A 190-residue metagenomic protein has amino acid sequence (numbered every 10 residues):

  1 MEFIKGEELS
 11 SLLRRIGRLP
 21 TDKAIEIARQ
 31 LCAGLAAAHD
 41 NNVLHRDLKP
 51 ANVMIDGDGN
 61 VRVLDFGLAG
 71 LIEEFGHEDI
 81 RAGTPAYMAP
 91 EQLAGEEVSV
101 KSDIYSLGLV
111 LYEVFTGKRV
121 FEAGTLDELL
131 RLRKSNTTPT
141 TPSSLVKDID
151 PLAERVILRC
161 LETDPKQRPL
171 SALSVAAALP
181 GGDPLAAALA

Functional and structural regions predicted by a protein language model:
E2-E8: Conserved short submotifs of the Hanks-type protein kinase catalytic core that shape the nucleotide-binding pocket
L9-L19: AlphaC helix of the protein kinase catalytic domain
T21, R29, L35-A36, D40 (+2 more regions): C-terminal lobe helix-coil module of Hanks-type protein kinase domains
L44: Conserved catalytic-core element of eukaryotic-like protein kinases
L48: Hydrophobic HxD+1 residue recognition
V53-R62: Conserved protein kinase catalytic/activation segment
E78-M88: Conserved activation segment of eukaryotic-like protein kinases, specifically the C-terminal portion of the activation
